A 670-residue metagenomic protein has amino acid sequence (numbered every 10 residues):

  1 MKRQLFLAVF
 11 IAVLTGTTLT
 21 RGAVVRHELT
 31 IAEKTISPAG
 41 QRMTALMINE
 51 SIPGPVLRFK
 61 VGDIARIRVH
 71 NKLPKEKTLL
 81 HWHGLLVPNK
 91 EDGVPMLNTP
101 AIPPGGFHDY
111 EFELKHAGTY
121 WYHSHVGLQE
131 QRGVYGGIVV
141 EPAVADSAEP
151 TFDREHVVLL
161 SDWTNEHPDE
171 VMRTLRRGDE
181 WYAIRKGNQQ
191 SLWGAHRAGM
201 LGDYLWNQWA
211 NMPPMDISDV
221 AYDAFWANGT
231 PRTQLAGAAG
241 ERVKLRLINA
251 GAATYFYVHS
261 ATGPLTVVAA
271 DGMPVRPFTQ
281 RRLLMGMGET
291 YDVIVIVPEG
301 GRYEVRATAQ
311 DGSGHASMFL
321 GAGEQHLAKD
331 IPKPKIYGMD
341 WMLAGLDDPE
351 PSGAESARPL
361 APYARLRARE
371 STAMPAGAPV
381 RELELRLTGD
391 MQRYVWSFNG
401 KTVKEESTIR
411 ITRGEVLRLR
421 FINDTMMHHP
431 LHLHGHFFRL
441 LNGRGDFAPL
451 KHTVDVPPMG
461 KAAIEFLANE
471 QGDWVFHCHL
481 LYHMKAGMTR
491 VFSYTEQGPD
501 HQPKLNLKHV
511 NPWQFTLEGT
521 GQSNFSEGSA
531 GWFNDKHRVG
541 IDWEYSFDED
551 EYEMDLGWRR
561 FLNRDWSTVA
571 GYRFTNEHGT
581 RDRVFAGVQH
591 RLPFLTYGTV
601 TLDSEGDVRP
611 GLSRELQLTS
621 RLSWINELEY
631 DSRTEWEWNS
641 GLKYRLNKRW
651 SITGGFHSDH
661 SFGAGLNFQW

Functional and structural regions predicted by a protein language model:
A8-G16: Bacterial N-terminal signal peptides
G22-M287, V293-I294, E324-S356, L385-G389 (+4 more regions): Histidine-centered copper-binding motifs that mark active-site loops of extracellular/periplasmic copper enzymes
H70, I248, S529-F533, G557-R559 (+4 more regions): Transmembrane beta-barrel domains of outer membrane proteins
Y120, W474, D535-I541, L562-V569 (+5 more regions): Repeated loop/turn-to-beta-strand initiation elements of outer-membrane beta-barrel proteins
K244, D292, R418, A463 (+6 more regions): Membrane-embedded beta-strand positions in outer-membrane beta-barrel channels/transporters
Y494-M554, D582-A586, H660-N667: Outer-membrane beta-barrel initiation region
G519-S523, I541-Y545, A570-F574, V600-L602 (+2 more regions): Transmembrane beta-barrel strands of outer-membrane/channel proteins
S640-K643, S658-W670: Outer-membrane beta-barrel "beta-signal"
